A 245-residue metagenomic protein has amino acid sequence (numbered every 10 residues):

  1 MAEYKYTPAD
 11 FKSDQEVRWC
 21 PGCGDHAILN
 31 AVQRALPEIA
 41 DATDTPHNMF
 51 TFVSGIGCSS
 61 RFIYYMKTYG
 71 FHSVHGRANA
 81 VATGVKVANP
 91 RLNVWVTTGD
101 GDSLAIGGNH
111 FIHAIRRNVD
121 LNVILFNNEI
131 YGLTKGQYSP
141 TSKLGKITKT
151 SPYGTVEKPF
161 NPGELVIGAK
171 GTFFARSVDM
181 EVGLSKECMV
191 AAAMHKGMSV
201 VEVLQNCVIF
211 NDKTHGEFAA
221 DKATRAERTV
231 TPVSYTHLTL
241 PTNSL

Functional and structural regions predicted by a protein language model:
K5, A9-V74: Active-site diphosphate/adenylate-binding microenvironment
Q15, T45-F50, A88-V94, R116-N122 (+3 more regions): Short coil/turn connectors at secondary-structure junctions
I56-G132: Thiamine diphosphate
R91, S139-M194: Conserved thiamine diphosphate
S142-S151, A219-T231: Acidic, Ser/Thr-rich peripheral helices and adjacent loops at domain boundaries
T172-T224: ATP/pyrophosphate-binding catalytic subdomain of soluble kinases
T236-T242: Conserved small/polar residues in nucleotide/adenosyl-binding loops
